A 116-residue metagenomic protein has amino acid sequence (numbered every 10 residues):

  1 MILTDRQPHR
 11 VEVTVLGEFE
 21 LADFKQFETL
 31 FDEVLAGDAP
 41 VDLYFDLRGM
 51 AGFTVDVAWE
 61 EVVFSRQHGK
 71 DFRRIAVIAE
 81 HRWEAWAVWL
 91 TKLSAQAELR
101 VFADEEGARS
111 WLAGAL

Functional and structural regions predicted by a protein language model:
M1-L116: Amphipathic, Lys/Arg-enriched alpha-helical "gate/interface" segment within cytosolic domains that mediates
